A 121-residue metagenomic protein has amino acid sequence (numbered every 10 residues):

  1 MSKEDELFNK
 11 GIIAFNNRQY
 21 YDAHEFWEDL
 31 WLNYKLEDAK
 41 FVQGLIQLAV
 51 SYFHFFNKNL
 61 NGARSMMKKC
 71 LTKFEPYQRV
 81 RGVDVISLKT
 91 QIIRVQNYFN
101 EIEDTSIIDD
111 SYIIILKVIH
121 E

Functional and structural regions predicted by a protein language model:
F8, F15-N16, F55: Hydrophobic/aromatic side-chain positions at a characteristic register within alpha-helices of tetratricopeptide repeats
Y20-Y21, L60-N61, M67: TPR-repeat structural position
H24, E28-L32, L71-Q78: Amphipathic alpha-helical segments of tetratricopeptide repeats
D38-A39, F74-S87: Boundary/linker segments of alpha-helical solenoid repeat arrays
A49-N57, Q91-D110: Alpha-helical linker/edge segments of TPR/alpha-solenoid repeat scaffolds and analogous pre-/post-domain helices
